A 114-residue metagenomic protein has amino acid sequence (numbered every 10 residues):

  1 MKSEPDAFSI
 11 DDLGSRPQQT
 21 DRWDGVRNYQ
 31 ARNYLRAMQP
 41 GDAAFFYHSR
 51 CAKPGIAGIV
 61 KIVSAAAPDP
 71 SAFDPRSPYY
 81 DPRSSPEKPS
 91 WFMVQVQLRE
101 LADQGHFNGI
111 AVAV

Functional and structural regions predicted by a protein language model:
M1-P40: Compositionally biased, charged N-terminal/linker segments
K2-E4, Y47, R99: Structured loops at beta-to-helix junctions and adjacent beta-edge loops in soluble globular domains
F8-S9, K53, D69: Eukaryotic short linear interaction motifs
Q39, P54-A57: Short glycine/proline-enriched turns and hinge-like loops at secondary-structure junctions
Y47-P54: Short, charged beta-turn/beta-strand-edge "cap" motif at the junction between a beta-strand and an adjacent loop
G58-V114: Aromatic- and Lys/Arg-enriched surface recognition patch
